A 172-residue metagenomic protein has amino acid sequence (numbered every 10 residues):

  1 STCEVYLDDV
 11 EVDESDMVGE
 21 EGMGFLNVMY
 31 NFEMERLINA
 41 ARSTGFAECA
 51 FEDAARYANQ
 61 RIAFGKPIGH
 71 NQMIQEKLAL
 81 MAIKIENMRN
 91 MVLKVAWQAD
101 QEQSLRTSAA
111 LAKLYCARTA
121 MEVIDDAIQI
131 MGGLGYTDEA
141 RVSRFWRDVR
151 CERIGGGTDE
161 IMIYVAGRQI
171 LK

Functional and structural regions predicted by a protein language model:
E4-V10, E14, G19-M23, N27-K172: Alpha-helical interface subdomain recognition
